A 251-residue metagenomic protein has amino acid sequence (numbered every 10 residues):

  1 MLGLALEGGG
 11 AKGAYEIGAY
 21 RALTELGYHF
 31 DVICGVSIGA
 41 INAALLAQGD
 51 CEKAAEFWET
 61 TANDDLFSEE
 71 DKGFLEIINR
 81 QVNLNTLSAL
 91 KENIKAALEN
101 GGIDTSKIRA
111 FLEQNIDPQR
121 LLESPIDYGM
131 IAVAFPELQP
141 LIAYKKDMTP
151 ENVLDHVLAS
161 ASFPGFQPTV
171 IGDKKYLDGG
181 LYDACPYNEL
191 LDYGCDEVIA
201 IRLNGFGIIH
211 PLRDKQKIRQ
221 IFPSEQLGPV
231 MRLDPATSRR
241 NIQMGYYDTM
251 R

Functional and structural regions predicted by a protein language model:
M1-V36, A44-R251: Patatin-like phospholipase
